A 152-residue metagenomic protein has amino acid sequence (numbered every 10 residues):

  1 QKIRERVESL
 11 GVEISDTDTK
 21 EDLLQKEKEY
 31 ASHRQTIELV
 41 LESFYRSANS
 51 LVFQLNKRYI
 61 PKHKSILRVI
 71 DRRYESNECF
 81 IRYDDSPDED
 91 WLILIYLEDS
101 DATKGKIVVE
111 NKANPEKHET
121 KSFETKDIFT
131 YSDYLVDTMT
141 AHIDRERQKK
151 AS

Functional and structural regions predicted by a protein language model:
Q1-V7: Long, charge-dense alpha-helical segments with coiled-coil or SAH-like character in large eukaryotic scaffolds
E8-S152: Long low-complexity intrinsically disordered regions
